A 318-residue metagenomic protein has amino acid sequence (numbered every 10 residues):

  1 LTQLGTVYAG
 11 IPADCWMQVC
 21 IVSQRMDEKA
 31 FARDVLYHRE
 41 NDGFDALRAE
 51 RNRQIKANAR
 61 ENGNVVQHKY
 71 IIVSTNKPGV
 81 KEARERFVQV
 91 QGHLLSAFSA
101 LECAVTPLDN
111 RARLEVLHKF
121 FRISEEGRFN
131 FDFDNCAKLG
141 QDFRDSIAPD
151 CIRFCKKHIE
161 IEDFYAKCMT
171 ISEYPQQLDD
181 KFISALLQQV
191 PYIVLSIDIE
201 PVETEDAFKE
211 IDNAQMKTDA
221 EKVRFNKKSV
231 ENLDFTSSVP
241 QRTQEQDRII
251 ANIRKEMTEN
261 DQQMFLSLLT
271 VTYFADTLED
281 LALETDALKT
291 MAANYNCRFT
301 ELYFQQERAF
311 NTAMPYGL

Functional and structural regions predicted by a protein language model:
L1-L318: Extended, folded cores of ATP/NTP-driven motor/assembly subunits in large transport and secretion machines
